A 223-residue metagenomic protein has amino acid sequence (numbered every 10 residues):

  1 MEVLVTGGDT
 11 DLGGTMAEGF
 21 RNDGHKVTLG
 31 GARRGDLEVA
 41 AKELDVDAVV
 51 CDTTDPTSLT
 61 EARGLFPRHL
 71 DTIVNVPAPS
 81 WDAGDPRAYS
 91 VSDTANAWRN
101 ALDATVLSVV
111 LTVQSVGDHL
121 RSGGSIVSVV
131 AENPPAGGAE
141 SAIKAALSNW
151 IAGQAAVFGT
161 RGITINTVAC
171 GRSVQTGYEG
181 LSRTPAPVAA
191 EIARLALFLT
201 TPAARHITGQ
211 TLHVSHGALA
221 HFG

Functional and structural regions predicted by a protein language model:
T6, L70-D85, T105, S128 (+1 more regions): Rossmann-fold scaffold of SDR-type NAD(P)-dependent oxidoreductases
D9-T10: Conserved glycine-rich cofactor-binding loop
H25-V39: Conserved glycine-rich Rossmann-like NAD(P)H-binding loop of the short-chain dehydrogenase/reductase
E43-T57: Rossmann-fold cofactor-recognition segment
T54-P67: Conserved Rossmann-fold cofactor-binding substructure of NAD(P)-dependent oxidoreductases
S58-E61, N100-D103, L107-S115, A152 (+1 more regions): Conserved mid-core alpha-helix of short-chain dehydrogenase/reductase
P79-D82, A88-N100, S108-L111, S122-T160 (+1 more regions): Catalytic loop of short-chain dehydrogenase/reductase
L107, T160, T167-A169, L181-L219: C-terminal helical subdomain
